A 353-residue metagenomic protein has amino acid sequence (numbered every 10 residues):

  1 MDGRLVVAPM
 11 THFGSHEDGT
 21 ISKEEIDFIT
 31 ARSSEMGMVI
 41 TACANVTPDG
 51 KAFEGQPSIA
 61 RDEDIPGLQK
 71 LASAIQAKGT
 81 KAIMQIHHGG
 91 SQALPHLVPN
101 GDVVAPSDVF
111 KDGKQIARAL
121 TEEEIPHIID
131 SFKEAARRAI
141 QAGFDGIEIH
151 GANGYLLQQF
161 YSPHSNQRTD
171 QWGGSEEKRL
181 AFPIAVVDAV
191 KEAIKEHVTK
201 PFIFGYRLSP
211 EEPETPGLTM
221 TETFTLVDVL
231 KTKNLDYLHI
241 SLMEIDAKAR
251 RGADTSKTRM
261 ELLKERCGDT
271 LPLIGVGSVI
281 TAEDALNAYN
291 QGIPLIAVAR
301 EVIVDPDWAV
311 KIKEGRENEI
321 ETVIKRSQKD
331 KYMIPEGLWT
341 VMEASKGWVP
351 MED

Functional and structural regions predicted by a protein language model:
M1-D353: Flavin-dependent oxidoreductase catalytic cores
